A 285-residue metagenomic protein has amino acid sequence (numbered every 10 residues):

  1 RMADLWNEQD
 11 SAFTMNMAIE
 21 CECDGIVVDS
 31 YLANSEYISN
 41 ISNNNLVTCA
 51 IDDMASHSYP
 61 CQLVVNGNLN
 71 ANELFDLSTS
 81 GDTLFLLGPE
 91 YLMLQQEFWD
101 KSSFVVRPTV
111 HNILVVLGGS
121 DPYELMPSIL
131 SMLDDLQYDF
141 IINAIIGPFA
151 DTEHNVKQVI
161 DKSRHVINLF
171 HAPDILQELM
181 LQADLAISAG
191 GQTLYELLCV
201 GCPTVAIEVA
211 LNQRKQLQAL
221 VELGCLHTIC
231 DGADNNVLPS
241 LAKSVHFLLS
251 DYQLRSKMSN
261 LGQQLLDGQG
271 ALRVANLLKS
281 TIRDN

Functional and structural regions predicted by a protein language model:
R1-T79, F85: Active-site and donor-binding regions of nucleotide-sugar-utilizing enzymes
P60-Y123, E153-H154: A nucleotide-sugar donor-handling region in carbohydrate enzymes
P108-A183: Donor-nucleotide binding loops and adjacent catalytic segments primarily of GT-B fold Leloir glycosyltransferases
L181-Q192: Acidic donor-binding loop of glycosyltransferase active sites
L194-P239: Catalytic binding pocket for nucleotide-activated donors in carbohydrate/polymer assembly enzymes
T228, N236-Q253: C-terminal "capping" alpha-helix adjacent to the active site of nucleotide-linked donor transferases in cell-envelope
F247, L254-G268: A short, well-ordered alpha-helix in the C-terminal region of glycosyltransferases
D267-N285: C-terminal alpha-helical cap of glycosyltransferases
